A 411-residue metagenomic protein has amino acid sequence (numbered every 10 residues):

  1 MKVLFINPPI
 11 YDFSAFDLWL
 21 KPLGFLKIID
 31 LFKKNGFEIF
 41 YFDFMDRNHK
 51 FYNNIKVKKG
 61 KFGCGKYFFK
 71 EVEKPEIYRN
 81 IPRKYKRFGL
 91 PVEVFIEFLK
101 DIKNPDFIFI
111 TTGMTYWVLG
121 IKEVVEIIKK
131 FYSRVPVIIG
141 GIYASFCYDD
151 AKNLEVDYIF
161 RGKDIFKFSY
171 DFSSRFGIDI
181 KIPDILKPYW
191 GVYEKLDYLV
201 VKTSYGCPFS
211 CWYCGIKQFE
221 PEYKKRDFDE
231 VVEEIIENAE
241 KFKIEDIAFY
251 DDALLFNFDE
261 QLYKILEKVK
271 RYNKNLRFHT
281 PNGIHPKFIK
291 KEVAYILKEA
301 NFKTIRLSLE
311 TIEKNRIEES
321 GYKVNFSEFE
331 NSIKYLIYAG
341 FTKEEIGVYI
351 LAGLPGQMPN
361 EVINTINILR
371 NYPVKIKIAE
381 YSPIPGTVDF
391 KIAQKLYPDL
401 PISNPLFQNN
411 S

Functional and structural regions predicted by a protein language model:
K2-I244: Acidic, low-complexity intrinsically disordered segments
V3, I39, I108, V137 (+5 more regions): Hydrophobic/aromatic residues located in beta-strands of well-ordered beta-sheets within soluble catalytic
L4-Y11, A15, L20, F42-Y52 (+2 more regions): C-terminal accessory regions of radical SAM enzymes
F37, S133, F302, F341 (+1 more regions): Short phosphate-binding/catalytic loops that engage adenosine nucleotides
Y143, D252-L255, G283, G353 (+1 more regions): Short, solvent-exposed turn/loop segments enriched in Gly/Ser/Thr/Pro and often Arg
Y148-L154, E292-V293, P355-R370: Catalytic cores of alpha/beta
E155-V156, K298-T304, Y372-K375: Glycine-enriched alpha-helix->loop->beta-strand junction motifs that scaffold or abut catalytic
I185-K343, G347, A352, N367: Radical SAM [4Fe-4S] cluster-binding motif and immediate context
